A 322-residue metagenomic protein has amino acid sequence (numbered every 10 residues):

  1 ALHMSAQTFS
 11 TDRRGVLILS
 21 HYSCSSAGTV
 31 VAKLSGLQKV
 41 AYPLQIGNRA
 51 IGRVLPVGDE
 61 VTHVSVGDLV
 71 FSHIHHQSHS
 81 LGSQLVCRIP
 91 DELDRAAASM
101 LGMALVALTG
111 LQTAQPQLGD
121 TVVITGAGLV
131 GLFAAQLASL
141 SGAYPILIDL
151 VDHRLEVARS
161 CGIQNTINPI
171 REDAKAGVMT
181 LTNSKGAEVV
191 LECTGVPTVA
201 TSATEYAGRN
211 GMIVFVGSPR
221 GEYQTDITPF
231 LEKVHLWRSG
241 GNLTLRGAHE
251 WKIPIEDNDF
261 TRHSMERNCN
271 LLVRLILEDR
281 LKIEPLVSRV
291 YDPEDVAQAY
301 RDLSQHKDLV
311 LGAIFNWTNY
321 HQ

Functional and structural regions predicted by a protein language model:
T8-S25, K33-H75: Glycine-rich beta-strand-centered segment in the early N-terminal region that forms part of a ligand/cofactor-binding
I46-N48, H63-A127, L155: NAD(P)H dinucleotide-binding glycine-rich loop of Rossmann-like/cofactor-binding domains, especially the beta1-alpha1
S83-L85, G119, I163, N183-A187 (+1 more regions): Local beta-strand N-terminus motif with an aromatic residue
A97-E172, A176: Mid-domain Rossmann-like dinucleotide-binding core that forms the NAD(H)/NADP(H) cofactor-binding site
P145-D149, F215-V216, A248: Short beta-strand "acidic-cap" motif of Rossmann-like dinucleotide-binding folds
Q164-R246: Glycine-rich cofactor phosphate-binding loops and adjacent beta1-alpha1 units of small-molecule cofactor enzyme domains
K175-M179, I227-V287: C-terminal substrate-binding/catalytic core of Rossmann-like NAD(P)-dependent dehydrogenases/reductases
S184, R209, V214, Y223-Q224 (+3 more regions): C-terminal capping/lid region of NAD(P)-dependent oxidoreductase domains
